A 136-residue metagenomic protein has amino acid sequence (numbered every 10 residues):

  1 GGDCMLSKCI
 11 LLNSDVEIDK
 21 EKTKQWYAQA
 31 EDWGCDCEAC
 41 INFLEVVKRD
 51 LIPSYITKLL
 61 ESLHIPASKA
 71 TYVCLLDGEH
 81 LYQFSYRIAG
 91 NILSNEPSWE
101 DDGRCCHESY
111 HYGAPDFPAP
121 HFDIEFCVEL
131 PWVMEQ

Functional and structural regions predicted by a protein language model:
G1-C4: Short, Lys/Arg-enriched N-terminal segments with co-localized hydrophobic residues within the first ~10-30 amino acids
S7, N13-S14: C-terminal structured domains
V16-A28: Short, intrinsically disordered, charge-biased short linear motifs at domain edges
T23, I56-L60, I88: Generic structural signal of hydrophobic/aromatic residues within well-ordered alpha-helices of folded domains
D32-Q83: Short, well-structured hydrophobic secondary-structure segments
E38, A89, E125-C127: Residues in well-ordered beta-strands of folded domains
I65-P120: Amphipathic protein-protein interaction modules
H111-Q136: C-terminal, charged low-complexity interaction regions
